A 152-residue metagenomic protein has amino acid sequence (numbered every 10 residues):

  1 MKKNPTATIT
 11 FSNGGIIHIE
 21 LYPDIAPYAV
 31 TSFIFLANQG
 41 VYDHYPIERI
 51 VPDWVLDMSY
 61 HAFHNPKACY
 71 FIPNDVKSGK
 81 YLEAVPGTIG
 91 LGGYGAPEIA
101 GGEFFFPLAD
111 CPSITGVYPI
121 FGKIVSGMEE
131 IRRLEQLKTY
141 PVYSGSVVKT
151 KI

Functional and structural regions predicted by a protein language model:
M1-I152: Cyclophilin-like peptidyl-prolyl cis-trans isomerases
